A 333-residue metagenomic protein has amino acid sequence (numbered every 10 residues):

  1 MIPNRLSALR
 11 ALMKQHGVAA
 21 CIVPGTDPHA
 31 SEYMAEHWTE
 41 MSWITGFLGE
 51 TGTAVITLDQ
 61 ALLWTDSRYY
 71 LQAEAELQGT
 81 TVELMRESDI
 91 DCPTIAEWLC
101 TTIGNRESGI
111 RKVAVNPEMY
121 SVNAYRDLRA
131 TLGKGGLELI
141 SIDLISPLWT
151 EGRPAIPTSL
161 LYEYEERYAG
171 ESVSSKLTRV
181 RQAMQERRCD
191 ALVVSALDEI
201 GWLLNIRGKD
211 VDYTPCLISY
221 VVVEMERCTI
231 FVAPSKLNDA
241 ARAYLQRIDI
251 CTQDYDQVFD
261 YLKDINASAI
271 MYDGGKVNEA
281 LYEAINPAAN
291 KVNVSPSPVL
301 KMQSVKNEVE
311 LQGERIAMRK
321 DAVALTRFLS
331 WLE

Functional and structural regions predicted by a protein language model:
M1-I103, Y120, A124-Y261, R319 (+1 more regions): N-terminal accessory/capping or targeting/presequence segment of soluble
A54, V113, E314: Divalent metal-coordination and catalytic microenvironments
E74-Q78, D264, K291-P296, A322-S330: Short acidic (Asp/Glu) and glycine-rich catalytic loops that position anionic groups and cofactors
T101-R111: Short, basic, low-complexity termini and linkers enriched in Ser/Thr/Gly/Pro that act as targeting/leader peptides
R111-P117, S268-G275: Short glycine-rich phosphate-binding loop at a beta-alpha junction
A114-S121, Y168-A169, E199, P298-Q303 (+1 more regions): Conserved short loop/turn motifs at secondary-structure junctions
D127-A155, V277-G313: Terminal amphipathic helices with adjacent charged low-complexity linkers/tails
K301-E333: Long, K/E/R/D-enriched contiguous segments that form extended
